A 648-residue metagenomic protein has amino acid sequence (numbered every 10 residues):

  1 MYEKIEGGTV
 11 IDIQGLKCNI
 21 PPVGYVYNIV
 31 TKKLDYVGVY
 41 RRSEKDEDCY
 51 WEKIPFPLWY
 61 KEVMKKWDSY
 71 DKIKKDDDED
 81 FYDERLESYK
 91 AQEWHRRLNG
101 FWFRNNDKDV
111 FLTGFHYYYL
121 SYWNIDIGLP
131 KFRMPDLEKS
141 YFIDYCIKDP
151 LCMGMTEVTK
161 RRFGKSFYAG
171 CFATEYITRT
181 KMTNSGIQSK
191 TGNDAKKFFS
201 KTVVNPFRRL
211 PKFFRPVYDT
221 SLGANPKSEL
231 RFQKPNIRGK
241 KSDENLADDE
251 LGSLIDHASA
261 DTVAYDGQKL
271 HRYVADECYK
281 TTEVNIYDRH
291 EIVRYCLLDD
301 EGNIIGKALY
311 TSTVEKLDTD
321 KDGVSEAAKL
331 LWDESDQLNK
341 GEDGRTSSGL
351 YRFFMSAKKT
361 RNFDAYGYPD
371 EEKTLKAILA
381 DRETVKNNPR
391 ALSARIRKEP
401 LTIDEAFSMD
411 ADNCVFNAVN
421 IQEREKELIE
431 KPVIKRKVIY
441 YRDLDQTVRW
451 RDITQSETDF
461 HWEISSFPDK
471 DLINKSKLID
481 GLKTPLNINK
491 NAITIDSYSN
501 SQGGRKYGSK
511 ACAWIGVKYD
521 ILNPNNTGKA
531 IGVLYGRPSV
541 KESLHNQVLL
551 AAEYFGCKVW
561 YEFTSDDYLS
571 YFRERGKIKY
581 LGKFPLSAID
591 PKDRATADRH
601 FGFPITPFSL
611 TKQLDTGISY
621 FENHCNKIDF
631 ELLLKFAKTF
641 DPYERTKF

Functional and structural regions predicted by a protein language model:
Y2-C18, G24, K32-K33, V39-R41 (+9 more regions): RNase H-like, metal-dependent nuclease domains and their acidic two-metal-ion catalytic environment used
Y2-G154: Pre-P-loop entry segment of helicase/translocase ATPase cores
L151-A173: Walker A/P-loop
Y176-T183: Post-Walker A helix-loop "phosphate-sensing" segment adjacent to the P-loop in P-loop NTPases
N184-D261, V433-I434: Conserved nucleotide-state-sensing and coupling region of NTP-binding domains
D219-G239, Y310-T319, S356-F363, P538-V540 (+2 more regions): Short, conserved secondary-structure transition motifs
R272-N362: Signature of the SF2 helicase/ATPase Hel1-core->accessory helical subdomain module
G341-G367, F572-F648: Metal-dependent DNA phosphodiester-chemistry modules and their immediately adjacent helices/loops in DNA-processing
